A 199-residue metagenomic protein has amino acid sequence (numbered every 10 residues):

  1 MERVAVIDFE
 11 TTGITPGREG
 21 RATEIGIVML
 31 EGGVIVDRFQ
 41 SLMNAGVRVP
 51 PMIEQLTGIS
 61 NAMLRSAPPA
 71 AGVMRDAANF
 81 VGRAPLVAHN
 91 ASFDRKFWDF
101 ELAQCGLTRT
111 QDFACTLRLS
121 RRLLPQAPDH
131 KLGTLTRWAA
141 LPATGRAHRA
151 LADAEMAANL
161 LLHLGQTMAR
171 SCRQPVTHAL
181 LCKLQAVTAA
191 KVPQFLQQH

Functional and structural regions predicted by a protein language model:
M1-Q111, P125-Q126, H130-H148, F195: Conserved non-catalytic scaffold segment of RNase H-like nuclease domains
E54, L117, R121, G133 (+2 more regions): Generic detector of well-ordered alpha-helical segments enriched in charged/polar residues, highlighting helical
T108-S120: Conserved beta-strand -> loop -> alpha-helix junction used to position metal-binding or nucleic-acid-contacting
L119, L135, M156, L160-H163: Generic recognition of well-ordered alpha-helical segments
L123-Q126, A139, L160-T167: Change "in soluble alpha/beta enzymes" to "in soluble alpha/beta proteins
A152: Acidic donor-binding loop at a coil-to-helix junction in glycosyltransferase catalytic cores that engages
A158-H199: Acidic two-metal-ion nuclease catalytic site recognized across multiple nuclease folds, prominently DnaQ/RNase D-T
